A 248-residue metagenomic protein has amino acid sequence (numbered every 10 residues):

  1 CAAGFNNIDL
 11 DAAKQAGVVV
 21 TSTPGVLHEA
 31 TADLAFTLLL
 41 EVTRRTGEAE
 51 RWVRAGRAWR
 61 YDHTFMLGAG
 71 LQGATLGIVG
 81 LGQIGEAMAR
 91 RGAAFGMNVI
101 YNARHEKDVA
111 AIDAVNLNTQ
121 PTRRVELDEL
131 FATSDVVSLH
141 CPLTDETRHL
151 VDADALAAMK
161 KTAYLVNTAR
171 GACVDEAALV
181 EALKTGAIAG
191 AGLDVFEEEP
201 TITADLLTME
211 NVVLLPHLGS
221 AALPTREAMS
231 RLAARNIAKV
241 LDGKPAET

Functional and structural regions predicted by a protein language model:
C1-A2, V18-E29, A103, A169: Short beta->alpha connector loops at strand-helix junctions that form conserved, small/polar/Pro-enriched
C1-T21, A132, D152: An N-terminal-biased, well-structured beta-alpha scaffold segment characteristic of Rossmann-like dinucleotide-binding
A3, D135, H140-L143, A169-R170 (+1 more regions): Short glycine-/small-residue-rich Rossmann-like dinucleotide-binding loops
G4-N7, S22, V26-L27, T75 (+2 more regions): Residue-level detector of alpha-helix initiation sites
A16, P24-T75, A87-R90, V109: Phosphate-binding beta-alpha-beta segment of Rossmann-like dinucleotide-binding domains, i.e., the NAD(P)
T21, R148, T162-T248: Rossmann-like dinucleotide-binding domain for NAD(H)/NADP(H)
T64-K161: Rossmann-like dinucleotide/phosphate-binding beta-alpha-beta segment
